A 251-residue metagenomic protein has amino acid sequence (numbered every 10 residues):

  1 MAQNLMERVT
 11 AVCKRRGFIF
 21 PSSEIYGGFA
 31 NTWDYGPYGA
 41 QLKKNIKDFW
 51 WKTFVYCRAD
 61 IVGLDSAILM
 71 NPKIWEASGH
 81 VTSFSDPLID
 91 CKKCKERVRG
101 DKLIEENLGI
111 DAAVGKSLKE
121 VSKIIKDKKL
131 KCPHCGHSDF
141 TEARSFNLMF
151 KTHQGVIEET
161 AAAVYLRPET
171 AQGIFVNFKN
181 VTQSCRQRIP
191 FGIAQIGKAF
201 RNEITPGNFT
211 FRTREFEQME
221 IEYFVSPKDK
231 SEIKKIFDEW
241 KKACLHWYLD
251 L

Functional and structural regions predicted by a protein language model:
A2-L251: TRNA-recognition modules of translation machinery and tRNA-sensing kinases, especially anticodon-binding
